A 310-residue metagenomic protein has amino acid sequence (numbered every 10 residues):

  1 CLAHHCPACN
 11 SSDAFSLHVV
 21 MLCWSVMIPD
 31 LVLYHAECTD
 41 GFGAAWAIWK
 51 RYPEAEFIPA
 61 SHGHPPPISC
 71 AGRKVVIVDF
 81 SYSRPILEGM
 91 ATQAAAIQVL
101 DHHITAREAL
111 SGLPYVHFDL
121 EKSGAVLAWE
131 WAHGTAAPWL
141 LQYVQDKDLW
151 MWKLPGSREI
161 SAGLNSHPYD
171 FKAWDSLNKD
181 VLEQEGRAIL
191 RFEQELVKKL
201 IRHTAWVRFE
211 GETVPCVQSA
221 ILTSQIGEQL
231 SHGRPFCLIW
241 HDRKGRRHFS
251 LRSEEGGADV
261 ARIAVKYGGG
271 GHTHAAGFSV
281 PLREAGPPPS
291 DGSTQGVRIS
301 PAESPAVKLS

Functional and structural regions predicted by a protein language model:
C1, C6-C9, C23: Cysteine-centered motifs
D30, K198-S310: Gly/His-enriched, cation/cofactor- and phosphate-binding structural elements
D30-L31, A45-I97, L230: N-terminal small/polar loop signature for handling phosphorylated ligands or for N-terminal nucleophile
A36-A45: Short N-terminal binding/cap micro-motifs at the start of the first secondary-structure element
I48, D79, D101, A128 (+3 more regions): Divalent metal-coordination and catalytic microenvironments
I104-Y169: Short alpha-helices
Q142-Y143, L149-L222: Glycine-rich, Lys/Arg-enriched anion-binding loops that position phosphate/diphosphate groups for phosphoryl
